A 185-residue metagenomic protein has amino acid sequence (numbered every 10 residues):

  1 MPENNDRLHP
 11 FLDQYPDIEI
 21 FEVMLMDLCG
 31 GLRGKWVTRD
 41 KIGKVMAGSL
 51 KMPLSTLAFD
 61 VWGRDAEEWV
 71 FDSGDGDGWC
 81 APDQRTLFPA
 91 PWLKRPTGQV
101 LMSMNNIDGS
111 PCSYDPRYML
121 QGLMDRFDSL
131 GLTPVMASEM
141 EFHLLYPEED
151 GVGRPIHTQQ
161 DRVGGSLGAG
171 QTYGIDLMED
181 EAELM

Functional and structural regions predicted by a protein language model:
M1-M185: Glycine-rich, acidic/polar active-site loops that bind/position phosphate-bearing ligands
